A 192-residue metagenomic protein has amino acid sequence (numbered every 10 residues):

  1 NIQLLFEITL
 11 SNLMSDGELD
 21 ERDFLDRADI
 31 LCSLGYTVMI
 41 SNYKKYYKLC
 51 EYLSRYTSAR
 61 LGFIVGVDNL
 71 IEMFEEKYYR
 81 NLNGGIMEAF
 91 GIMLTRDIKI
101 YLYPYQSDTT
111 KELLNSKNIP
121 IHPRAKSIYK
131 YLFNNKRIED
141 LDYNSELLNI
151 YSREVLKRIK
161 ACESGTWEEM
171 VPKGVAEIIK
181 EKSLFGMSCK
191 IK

Functional and structural regions predicted by a protein language model:
N1-K192: Nucleotidyltransferase catalytic core that binds NTPs
